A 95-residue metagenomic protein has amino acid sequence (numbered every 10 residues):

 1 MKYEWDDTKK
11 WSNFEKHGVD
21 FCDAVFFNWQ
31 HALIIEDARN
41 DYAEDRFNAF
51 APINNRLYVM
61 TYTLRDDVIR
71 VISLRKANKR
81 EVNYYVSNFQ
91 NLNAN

Functional and structural regions predicted by a protein language model:
M1-N95: Ribonuclease/tRNase effector modules and their secretory precursors
